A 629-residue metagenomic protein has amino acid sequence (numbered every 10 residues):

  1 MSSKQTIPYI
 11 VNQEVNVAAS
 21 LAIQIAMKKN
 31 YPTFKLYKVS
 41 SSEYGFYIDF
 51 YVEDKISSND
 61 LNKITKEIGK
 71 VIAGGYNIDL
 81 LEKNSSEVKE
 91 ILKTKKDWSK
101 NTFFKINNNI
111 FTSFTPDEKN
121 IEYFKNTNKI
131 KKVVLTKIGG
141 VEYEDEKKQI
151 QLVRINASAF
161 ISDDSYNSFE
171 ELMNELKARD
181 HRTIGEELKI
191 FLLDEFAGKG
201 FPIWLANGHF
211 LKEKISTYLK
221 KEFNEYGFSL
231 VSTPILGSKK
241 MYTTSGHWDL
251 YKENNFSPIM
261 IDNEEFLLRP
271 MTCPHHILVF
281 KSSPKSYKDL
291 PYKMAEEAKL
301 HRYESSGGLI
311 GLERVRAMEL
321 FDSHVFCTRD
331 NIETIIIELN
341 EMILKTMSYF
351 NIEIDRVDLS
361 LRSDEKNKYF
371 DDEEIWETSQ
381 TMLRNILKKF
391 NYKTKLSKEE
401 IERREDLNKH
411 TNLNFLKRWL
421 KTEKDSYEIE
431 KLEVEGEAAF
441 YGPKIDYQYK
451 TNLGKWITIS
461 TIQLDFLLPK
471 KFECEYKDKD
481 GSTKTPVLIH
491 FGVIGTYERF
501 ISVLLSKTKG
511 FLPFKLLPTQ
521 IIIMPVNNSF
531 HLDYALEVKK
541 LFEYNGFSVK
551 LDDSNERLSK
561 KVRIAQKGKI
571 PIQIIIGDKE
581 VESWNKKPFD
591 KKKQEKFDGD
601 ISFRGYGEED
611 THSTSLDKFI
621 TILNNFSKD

Functional and structural regions predicted by a protein language model:
S2-V15, Q24-A26, Y31, K35-E43 (+7 more regions): Auxiliary tRNA-acceptor-end handling modules of aminoacyl-tRNA synthetases
N16-K28, T378-K389, F542-Y544: A short, contiguous, amphipathic alpha-helix enriched in charged residues
A19-K29, I494, E498-T508, I572-Q573: Metal-dependent nuclease catalytic cores in nucleic-acid-processing enzymes, especially RNase H-like/related
K38, L80-E82, S232-T233, L396 (+2 more regions): A structural preference for short, hydrophobic beta-strand core positions in alpha/beta folds
S42-F46, F440-K444, Q566-K569: A short, glycine/Asx- and small/polar-enriched loop/turn that sits immediately N-terminal to a beta-strand
I56-K63, A206-K507, F511-P518, M524-E537: Structured aminoacyl-transfer and RNA-binding surfaces used for tRNA recognition/handling in the translation apparatus
D180-R182, L205-K214, D578, G605 (+1 more regions): Residue patterns forming the tRNA-binding/recognition surfaces of aminoacyl-tRNA synthetases and related DALR
K539-I622: C-terminal structured "cap/appendage" subdomains that terminate the fold
